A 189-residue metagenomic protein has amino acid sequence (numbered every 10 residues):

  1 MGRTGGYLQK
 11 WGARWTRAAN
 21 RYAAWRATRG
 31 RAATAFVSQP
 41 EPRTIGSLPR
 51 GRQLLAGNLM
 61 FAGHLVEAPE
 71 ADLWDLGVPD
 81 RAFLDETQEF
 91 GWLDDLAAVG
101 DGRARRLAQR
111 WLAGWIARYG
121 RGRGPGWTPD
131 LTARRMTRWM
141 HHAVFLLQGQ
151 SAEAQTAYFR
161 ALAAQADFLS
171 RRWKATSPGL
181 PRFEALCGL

Functional and structural regions predicted by a protein language model:
M1-P69: Extreme N-terminal leader/anchor segments
G57-W74, F83-T87, Q109-W111: Short alpha-helical hairpin
D80-L189: Aromatic-lined, polymer-binding surfaces characteristic of secreted/periplasmic polysaccharide-degrading enzymes
